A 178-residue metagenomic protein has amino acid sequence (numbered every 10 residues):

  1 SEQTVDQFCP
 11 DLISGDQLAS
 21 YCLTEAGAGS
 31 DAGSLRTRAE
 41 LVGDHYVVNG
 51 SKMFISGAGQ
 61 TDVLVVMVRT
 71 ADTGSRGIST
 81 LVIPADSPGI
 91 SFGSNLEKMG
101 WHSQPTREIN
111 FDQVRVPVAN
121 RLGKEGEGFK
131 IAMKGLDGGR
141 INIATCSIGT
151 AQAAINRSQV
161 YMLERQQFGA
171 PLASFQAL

Functional and structural regions predicted by a protein language model:
S1-E25, G43-D44: FAD-binding glycine-rich core of flavoenzymes that anchor FAD
F8, L35, S51-M53, G93-E97: Short beta-alpha junctions and helix-cap segments that line functional grooves
S14, C22-G27, H45-M53, G57-G59 (+1 more regions): Active-site beta-strand/loop segments that form the cofactor-binding cradle of oxidoreductase flavoproteins
G15, D31-L35, P84, N110 (+1 more regions): Structural signature of FAD isoalloxazine-binding scaffolds in flavoprotein oxidoreductases
G27-S30, F54-G57, T70-D72, K98-P105: Short Gly/Pro-enriched turn/cap motifs at secondary-structure boundaries
T37-E40: A structural signal for short hydrophobic beta-strand segments in well-ordered beta-sheet cores
H45, N49-G93: A short core secondary-structure module
I90-L178: Glycine-rich beta->alpha junctions and the first turn(s) of the following alpha-helix
